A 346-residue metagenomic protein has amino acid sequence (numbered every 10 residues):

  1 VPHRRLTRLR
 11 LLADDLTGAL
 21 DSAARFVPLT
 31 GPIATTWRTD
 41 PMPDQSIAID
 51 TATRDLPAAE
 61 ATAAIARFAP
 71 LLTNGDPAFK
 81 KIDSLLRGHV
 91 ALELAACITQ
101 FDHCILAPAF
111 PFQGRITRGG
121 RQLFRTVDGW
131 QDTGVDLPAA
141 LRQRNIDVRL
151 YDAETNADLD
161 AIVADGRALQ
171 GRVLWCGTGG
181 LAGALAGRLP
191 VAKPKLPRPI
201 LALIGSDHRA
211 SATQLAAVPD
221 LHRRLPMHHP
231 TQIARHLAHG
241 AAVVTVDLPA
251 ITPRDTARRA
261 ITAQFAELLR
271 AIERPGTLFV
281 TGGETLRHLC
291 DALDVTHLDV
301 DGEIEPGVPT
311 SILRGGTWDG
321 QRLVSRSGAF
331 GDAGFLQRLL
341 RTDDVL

Functional and structural regions predicted by a protein language model:
P2-L11, T30-R38, Q45, L56-L174 (+1 more regions): Cap/lid and interdomain-hinge subdomains that line or gate substrate/regulatory clefts in soluble alpha/beta enzymes
L12, A48-T51, K80-K81, I105-F110 (+6 more regions): Short beta-strand segments
S22-A24, H89-E93, R115-Q122, A161-D165 (+4 more regions): Short acidic, glycine/serine/threonine-rich loops at helix termini
A23-G31: Residues that scaffold, gate, or flank divalent-cation-dependent active/transport sites
T53-D55, Q122-W130, I146-L150, V244-A263: Glycine-rich phosphate-binding "P-loop"
P77-V127, Q131-T133, P275, V280-G283 (+1 more regions): Active-site histidine-anchored catalytic micro-motif
D158-L159, V163-R198: Loop-centered beta-sheet repeat module
K195-L268: Redox- and metal-dependent alpha/beta enzyme cores, enriched for Fe-S-associated oxidoreductases and cofactor-handling
